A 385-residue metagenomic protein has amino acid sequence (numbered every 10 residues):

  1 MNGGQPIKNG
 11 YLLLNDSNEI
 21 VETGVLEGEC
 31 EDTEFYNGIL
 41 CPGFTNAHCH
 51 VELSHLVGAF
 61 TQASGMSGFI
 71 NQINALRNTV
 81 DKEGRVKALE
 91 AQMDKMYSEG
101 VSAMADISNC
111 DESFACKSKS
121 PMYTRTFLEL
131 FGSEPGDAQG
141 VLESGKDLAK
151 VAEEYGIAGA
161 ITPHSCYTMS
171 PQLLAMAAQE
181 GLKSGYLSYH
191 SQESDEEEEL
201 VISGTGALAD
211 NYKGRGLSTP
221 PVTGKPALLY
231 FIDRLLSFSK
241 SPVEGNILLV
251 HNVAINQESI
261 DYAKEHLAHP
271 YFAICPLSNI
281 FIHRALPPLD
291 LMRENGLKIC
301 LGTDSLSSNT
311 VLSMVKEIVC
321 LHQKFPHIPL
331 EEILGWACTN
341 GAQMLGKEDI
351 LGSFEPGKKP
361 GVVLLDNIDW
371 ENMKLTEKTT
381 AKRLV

Functional and structural regions predicted by a protein language model:
M1-E29: N-terminal metal-binding scaffold of metallo-dependent hydrolase/deaminase domains
E27-G68, E90, S98: Replace "His-x-His-based motif
G43-A47, M104-A105, T124-L128, G159-P163 (+4 more regions): Hydrophobic faces of well-ordered beta-strands that scaffold small-molecule active sites in alpha/beta enzyme cores
H55-K87, R125-L128, D195-E244: Active-site gating loops and adjacent loop-to-helix segments of metal-dependent hydrolytic enzymes
V80-L182: Active-site loop-helix segments enriched in His/Asp/Glu that coordinate and activate a nucleophilic water at divalent
N109, E129-S133, H164-C166, H190-E196 (+3 more regions): Active-site beta-loop-alpha junctions enriched in small/polar residues
S120-T124, E180-Y186, S241-G245, Y262-A273 (+1 more regions): Glycine-enriched alpha-helix->loop->beta-strand junction motifs that scaffold or abut catalytic
A285-N367: His/Asp/Glu-enriched, well-ordered alpha-helical/loop segment that forms or immediately abuts the divalent-metal
